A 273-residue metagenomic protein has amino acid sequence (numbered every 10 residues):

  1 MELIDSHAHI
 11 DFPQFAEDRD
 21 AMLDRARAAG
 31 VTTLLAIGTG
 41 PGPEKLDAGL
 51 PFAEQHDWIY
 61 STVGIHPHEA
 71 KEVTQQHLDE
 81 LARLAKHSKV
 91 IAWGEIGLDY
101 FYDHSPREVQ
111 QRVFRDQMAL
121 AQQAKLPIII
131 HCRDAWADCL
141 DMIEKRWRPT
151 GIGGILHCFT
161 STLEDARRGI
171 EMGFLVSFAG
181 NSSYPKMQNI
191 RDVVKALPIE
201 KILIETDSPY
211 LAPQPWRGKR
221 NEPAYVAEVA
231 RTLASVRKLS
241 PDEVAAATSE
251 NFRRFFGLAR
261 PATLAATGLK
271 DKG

Functional and structural regions predicted by a protein language model:
M1-G273: Mid-domain alpha/beta scaffold segments of enzyme catalytic cores
